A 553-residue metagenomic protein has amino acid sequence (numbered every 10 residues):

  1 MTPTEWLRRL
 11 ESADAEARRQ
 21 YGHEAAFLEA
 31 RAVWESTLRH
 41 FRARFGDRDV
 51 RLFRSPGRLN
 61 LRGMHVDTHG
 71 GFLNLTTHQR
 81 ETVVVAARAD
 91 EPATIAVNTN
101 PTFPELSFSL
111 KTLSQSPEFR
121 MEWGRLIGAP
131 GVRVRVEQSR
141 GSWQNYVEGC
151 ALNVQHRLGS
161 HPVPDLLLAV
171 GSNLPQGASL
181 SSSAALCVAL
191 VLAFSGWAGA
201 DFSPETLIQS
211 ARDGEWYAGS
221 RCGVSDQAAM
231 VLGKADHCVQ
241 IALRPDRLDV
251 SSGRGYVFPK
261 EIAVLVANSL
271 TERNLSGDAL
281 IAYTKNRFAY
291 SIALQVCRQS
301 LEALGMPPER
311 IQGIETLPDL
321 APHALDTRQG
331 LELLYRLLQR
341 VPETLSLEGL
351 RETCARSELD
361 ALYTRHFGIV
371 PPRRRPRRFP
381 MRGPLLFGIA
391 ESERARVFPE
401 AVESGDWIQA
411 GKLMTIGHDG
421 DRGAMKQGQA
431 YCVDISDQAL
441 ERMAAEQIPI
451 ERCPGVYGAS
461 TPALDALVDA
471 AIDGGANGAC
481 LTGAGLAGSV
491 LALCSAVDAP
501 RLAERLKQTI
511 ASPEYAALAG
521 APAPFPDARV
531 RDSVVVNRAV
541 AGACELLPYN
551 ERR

Functional and structural regions predicted by a protein language model:
M1-R58, R62, V83, A87-E137 (+2 more regions): C-terminal nucleotide
R58-L59, G63-G70, G171-L190, G475-L493: Glycine/serine-rich anion-binding loops at beta->alpha junctions that coordinate negatively charged ligand groups
F72-D90, G233: Structural signature of FAD isoalloxazine-binding scaffolds in flavoprotein oxidoreductases
T77-R80, L180-A200, F367: DPxDG-like acidic metal-binding loop motif
R125-R133, A151-L152, G159-P175: Glycine- and acidic-rich phosphate- and metal-coordinating loops
R157-D165, A193-S210, A496-T509, A517: Phosphate-handling active-site elements
D201-L248, F387, G417, A479-G485 (+1 more regions): Alpha/beta catalytic cores of group-transfer enzymes, especially the acyltransferase/condensing modules of polyketide
